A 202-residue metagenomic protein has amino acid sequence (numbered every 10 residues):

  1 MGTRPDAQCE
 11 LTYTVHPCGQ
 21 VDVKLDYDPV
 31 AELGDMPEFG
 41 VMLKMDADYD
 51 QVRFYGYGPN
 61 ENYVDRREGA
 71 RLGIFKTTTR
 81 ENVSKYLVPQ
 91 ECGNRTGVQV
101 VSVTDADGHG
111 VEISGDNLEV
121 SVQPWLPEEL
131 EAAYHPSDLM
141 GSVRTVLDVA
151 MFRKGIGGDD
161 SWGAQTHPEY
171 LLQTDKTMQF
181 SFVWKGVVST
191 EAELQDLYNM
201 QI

Functional and structural regions predicted by a protein language model:
M1-I202: Beta-strand/loop-rich accessory regions of lumenal/periplasmic or secreted enzymes, predominantly carbohydrate-active
